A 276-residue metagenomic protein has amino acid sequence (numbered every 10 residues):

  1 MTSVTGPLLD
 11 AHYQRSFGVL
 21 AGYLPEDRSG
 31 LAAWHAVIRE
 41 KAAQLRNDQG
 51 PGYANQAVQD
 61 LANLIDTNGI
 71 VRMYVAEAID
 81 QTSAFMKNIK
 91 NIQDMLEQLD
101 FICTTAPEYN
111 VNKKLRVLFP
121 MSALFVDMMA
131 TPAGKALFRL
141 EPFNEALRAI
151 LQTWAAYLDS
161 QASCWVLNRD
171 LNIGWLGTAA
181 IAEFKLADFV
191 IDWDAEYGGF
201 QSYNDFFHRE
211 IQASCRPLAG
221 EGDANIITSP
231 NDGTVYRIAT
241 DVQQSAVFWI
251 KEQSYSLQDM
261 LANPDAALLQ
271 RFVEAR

Functional and structural regions predicted by a protein language model:
M1-M73: Generic N-terminal leader/targeting and pre-domain segments
A76-W249: Extended, domain-scale alpha-helical bundle/helix-rich regions
W249, S254-R276: Basic, polyanion-binding surface patches
